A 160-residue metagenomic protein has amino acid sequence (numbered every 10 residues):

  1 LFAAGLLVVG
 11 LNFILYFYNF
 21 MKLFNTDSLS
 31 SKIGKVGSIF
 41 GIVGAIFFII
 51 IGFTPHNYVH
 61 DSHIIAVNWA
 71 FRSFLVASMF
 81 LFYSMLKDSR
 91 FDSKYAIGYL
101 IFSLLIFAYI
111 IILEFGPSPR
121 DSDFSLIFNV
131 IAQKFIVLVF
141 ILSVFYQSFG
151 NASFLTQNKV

Functional and structural regions predicted by a protein language model:
L1-L11: Interfacial helix-start motif at the membrane-water boundary
V8, I65, W69-F74, A132-V139: Membrane-embedded alpha-helical segments of multi-pass membrane proteins, especially the transmembrane helices
N12-M21, S73-S84, Q147, N151-A152: Membrane-interfacial alpha-helical segments at the cytosolic side of multi-pass membrane proteins
L15-I42: Cytoplasmic juxtamembrane regions at transmembrane-helix boundaries
N25-K35, Y58-I65, R90-F91, D121-I131: Juxtamembrane loop-transmembrane helix junctions in multi-pass integral membrane proteins, especially the extracellular
K32-I46, I97-I106: Transmembrane alpha-helical segments of multi-pass membrane proteins
G41-L86: Membrane-proximal helix-loop-helix units in multi-pass membrane proteins
L81-V160: Terminal transmembrane helical module of multi-pass membrane proteins
